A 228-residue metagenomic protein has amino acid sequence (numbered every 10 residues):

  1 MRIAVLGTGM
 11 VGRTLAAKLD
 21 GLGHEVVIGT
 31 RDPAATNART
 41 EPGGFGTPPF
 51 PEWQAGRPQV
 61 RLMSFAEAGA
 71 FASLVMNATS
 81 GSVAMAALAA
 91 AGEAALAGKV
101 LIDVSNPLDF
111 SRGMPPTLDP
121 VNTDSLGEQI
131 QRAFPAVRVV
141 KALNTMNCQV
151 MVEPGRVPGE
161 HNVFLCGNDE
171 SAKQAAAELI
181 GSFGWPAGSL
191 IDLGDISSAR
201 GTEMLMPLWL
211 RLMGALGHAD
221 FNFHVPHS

Functional and structural regions predicted by a protein language model:
M1-G44: NAD(P)+-binding Rossmann beta1-loop-alpha1 motif at the extreme N-terminus of oxidoreductases
L6, H161-S228: Active-site-lining helix/loop region of Rossmann-like oxidoreductase modules
T14, K18, A133, L179: Rossmann-fold NAD(P)-dependent oxidoreductase module
P33, V83, N106-L108, M146-N147 (+2 more regions): Glycine-rich beta-alpha junction loops
R39-R57: Short, conserved SAM-binding/catalytic segment of Class I S-adenosyl-L-methionine-dependent methyltransferases
E52-V100, N106-G113: Rossmann-like NAD(P)-binding element
A97-V100, V104-G155: Rossmann-fold NAD(P)-binding glycine/threonine-rich loop
